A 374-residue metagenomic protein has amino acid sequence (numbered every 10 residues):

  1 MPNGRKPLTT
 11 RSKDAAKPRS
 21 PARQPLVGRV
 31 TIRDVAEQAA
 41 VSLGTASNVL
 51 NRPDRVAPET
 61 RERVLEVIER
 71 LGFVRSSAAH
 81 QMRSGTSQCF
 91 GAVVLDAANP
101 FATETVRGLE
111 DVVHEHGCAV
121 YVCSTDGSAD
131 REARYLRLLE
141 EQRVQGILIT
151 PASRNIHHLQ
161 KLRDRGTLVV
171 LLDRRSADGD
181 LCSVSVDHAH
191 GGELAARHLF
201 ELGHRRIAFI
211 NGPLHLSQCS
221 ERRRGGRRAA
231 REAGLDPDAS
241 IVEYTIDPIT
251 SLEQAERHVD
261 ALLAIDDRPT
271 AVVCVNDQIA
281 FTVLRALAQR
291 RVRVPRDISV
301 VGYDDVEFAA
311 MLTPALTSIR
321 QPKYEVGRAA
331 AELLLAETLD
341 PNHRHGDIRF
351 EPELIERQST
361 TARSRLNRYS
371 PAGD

Functional and structural regions predicted by a protein language model:
M1-L26, R70, G108-H116, E140 (+3 more regions): Bacterial carbohydrate/catabolite-sensing allosteric modules
M1-T86, S364, S370-D374: N-terminal helix-turn-helix DNA-binding module of bacterial transcription factors
R29, R75-S76, A129-A133, S153-I156 (+1 more regions): Structural motif corresponding to alpha-helix initiation and N-cap regions
T31, T45, T60, S77-A78 (+10 more regions): Hydrophobic alpha-helical segments typical of transmembrane helices and their membrane-interface/capping positions
D34, R52, S128, D187-H188 (+1 more regions): Acidic/polar helix N-cap motif
Q38, L43-S47, M82-A98, H198 (+1 more regions): Short beta-strand segments enriched in small/hydrophobic residues
P58-E62, L71-G146, R224-R227: Amphipathic helical "hinge" segments at domain boundaries
I149-T150: A glycine-rich helix N-cap at a beta->alpha junction
